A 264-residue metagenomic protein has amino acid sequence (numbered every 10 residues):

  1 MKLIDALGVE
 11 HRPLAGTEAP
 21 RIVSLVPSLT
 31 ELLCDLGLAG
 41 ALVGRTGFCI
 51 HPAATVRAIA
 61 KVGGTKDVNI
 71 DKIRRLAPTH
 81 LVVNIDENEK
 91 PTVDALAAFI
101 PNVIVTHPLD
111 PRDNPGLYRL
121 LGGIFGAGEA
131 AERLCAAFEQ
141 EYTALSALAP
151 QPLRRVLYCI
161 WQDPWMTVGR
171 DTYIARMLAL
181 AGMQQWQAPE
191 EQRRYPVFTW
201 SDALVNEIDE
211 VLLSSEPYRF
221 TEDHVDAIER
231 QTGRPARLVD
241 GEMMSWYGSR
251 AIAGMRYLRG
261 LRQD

Functional and structural regions predicted by a protein language model:
M1-D264: N-terminal ligand-binding lobe of clamshell/alpha-beta domains
